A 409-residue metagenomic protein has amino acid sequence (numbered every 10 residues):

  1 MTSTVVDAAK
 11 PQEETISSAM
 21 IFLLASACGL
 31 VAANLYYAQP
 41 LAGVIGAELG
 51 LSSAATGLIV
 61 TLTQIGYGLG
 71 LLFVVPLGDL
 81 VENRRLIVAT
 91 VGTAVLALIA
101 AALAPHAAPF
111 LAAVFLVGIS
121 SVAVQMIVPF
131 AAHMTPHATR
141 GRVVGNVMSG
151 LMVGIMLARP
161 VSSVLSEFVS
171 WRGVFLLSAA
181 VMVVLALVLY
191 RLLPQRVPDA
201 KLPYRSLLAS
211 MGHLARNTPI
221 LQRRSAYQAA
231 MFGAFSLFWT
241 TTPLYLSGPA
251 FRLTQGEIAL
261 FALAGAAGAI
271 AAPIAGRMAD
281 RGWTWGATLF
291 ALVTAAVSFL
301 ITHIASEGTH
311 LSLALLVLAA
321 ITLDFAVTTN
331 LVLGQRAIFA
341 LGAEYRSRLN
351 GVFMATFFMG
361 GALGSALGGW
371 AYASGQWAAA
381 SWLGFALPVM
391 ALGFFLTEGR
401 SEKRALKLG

Functional and structural regions predicted by a protein language model:
V6-E14, L193-A226: Juxtamembrane intracellular "pre-TM" segments in multi-pass secondary transporters
L69-A107: Conserved MFS/SLC helix-loop-helix module at the cytosolic interface between two early adjacent transmembrane helices
L71-E82, A271-T284, Y372: Helix-to-loop junctions at the C-terminal end of transmembrane segments in multipass secondary transporters
R85-I99, G286-I301, F385: Structural signature of the two symmetry-related core transmembrane helices
A113-G150: Cytoplasmic helix-loop-helix junction between adjacent transmembrane helices in 12-TM secondary transporters
A123-T135, T328-G342: Intracellular juxtamembrane helix-capping segments at the cytosolic ends of symmetry-related transmembrane helices
T139, N146-L193: Helix-loop-helix hairpin linking two adjacent transmembrane segments in secondary transporters
G286-L333: C-terminal transmembrane helical hairpin of 12-TM major facilitator-type secondary transporters
